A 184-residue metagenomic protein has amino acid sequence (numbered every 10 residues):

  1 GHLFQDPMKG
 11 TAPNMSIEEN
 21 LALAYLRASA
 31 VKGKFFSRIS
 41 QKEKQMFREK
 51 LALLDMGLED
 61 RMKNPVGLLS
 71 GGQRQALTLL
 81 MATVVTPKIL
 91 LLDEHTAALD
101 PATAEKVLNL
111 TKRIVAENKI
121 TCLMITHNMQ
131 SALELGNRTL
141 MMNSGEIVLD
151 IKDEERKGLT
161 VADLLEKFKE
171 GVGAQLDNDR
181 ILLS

Functional and structural regions predicted by a protein language model:
M15-A30: Q-loop/switch helix immediately C-terminal to the Walker
K50-G67: Conserved ABC nucleotide-binding domain
A82-T83: ABC ATPase C-loop
E94-H95: Walker B catalytic motif
D100: ABC-family nucleotide-binding domains
A104-E117: Helical segment within the ABC ATPase nucleotide-binding domain
T126-H127: H-loop/switch region of ABC-family ATPase nucleotide-binding domains
E146-V172: Conserved beta-strand-loop-alpha-helix hinge in the C-terminal portion of ABC ATPase nucleotide-binding domains
